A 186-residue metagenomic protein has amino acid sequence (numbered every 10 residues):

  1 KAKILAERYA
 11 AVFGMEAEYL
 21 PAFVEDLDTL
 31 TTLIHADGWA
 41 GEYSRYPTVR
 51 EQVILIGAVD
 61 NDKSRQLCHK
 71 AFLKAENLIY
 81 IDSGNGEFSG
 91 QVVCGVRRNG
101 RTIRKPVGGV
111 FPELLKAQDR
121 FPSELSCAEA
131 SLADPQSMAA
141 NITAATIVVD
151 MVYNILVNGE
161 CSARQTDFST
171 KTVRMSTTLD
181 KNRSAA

Functional and structural regions predicted by a protein language model:
K1-A17: Glycine-rich phosphate-binding loop and adjoining beta1-alpha1-beta2 segment of Rossmann-like nucleotide-binding folds
E7, A11, T32, Q66 (+1 more regions): Charged/polar, solvent-exposed surface patches and flexible loops
E16-A22, C161-R164: A short coil-to-beta-strand element that immediately follows conserved catalytic motifs
L20-L30, G38: Conserved SAM/SAH-binding loop
D28-L33, M175-L179: Short, solvent-exposed polar/charged micro-motifs at secondary-structure junctions
I34-E42: Conserved amphipathic alpha-helix within the SDR
G41, Y46-I54, V59-A186: Glycine-rich phosphate/adenylate-binding loop
